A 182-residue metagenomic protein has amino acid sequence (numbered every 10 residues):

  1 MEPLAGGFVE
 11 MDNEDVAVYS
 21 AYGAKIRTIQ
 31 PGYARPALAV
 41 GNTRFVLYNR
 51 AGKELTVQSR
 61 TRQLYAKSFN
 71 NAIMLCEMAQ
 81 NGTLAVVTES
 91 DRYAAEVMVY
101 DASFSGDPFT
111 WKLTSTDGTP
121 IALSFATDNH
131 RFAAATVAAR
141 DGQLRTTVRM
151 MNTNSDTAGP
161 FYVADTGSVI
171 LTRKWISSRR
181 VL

Functional and structural regions predicted by a protein language model:
M1-P3, P31-T43, N70-G82, T116-A126 (+1 more regions): Repeated scaffold domains used in trafficking and secretory/extracellular systems, primarily beta-propellers
M1-T43, Y48-A51: N-terminal "mature head" segments of proteins
G7-F8, F45, L84-A85, N129-A133 (+1 more regions): Hydrophobic beta-strand positions that form the internal "hydrophobic ladder" of WD40/Gbeta-like beta-propeller blades
D15-A17, K53-V57, R92-Y100, R140-M151: Structural motif
Y22-Q30, T61-S68, G106-T114, T157-T166: A short beta-strand motif characteristic of beta-propeller blades
N49, V87-E89, A135-A138: Recurrent small/Gly-Pro-centered beta-turn motifs in extracellular repeat architectures
Q63-T88, A95-A122: Asp-box/WD-like beta-propeller blade repeats and closely related beta-sheet repeat scaffolds
T136-L182: Extracytoplasmic/luminal low-complexity segments enriched in Pro/Gly and acidic/polar residues that act as flexible
